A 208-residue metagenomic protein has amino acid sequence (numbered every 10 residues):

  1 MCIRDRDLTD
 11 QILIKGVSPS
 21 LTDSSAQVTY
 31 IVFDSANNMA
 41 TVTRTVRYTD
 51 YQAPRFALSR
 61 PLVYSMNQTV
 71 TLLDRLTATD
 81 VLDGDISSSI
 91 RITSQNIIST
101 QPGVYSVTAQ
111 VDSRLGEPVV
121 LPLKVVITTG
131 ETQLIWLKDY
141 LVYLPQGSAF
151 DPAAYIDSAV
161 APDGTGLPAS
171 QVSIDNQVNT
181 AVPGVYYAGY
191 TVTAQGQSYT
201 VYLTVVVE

Functional and structural regions predicted by a protein language model:
R4-R6, Q52-G84, E131-T165: Solvent-exposed, low-complexity, repeat-rich "mucin-like" stalks and linkers
R4-Y48, D83-I127, P162-V207: Serine/threonine-rich, repeat-prone extracellular segments and beta-strand-based repeat modules of secreted/surface
